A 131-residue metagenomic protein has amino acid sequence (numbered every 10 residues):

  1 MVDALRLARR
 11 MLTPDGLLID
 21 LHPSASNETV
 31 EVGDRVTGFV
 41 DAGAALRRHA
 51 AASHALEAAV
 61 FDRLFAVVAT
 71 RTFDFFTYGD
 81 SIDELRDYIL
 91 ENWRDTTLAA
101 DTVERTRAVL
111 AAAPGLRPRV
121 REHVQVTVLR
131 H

Functional and structural regions predicted by a protein language model:
M1-A4, T29-E31: Short glycine-/acidic-enriched loop or helix-start segments at secondary-structure transitions that form or flank
V2-L17: A short glycine-rich, Lys/Arg-flanked "PGG" loop and its adjoining helix->strand segment in the class I
L17-R48: Conserved class I S-adenosyl-L-methionine
F39-A55, R71-T77, R94-T97: Acceptor-substrate binding/catalytic loop of class I
D62-H131: Conserved Class I S-adenosyl-L-methionine
